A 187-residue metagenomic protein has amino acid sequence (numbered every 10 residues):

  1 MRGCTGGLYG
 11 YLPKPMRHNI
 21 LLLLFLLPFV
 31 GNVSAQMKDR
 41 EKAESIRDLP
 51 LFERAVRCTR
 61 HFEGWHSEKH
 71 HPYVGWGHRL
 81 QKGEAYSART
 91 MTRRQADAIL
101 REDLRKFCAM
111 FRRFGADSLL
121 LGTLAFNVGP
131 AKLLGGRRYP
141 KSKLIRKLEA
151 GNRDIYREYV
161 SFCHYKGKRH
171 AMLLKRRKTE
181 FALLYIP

Functional and structural regions predicted by a protein language model:
N19-P28: Sec-dependent N-terminal signal peptides
P28-S34: C-terminal segment of classical bacterial N-terminal signal peptides
S34-H66, H78-S87, M91-R101, F107-M110 (+1 more regions): Long, amphipathic alpha-helical surface segments
S67-H71, M110-L120, E158: Surface-exposed patches in mature extracellular/periplasmic domains of secreted proteins
S118-K132: Short N-proximal segments of mature Sec-exported proteins
